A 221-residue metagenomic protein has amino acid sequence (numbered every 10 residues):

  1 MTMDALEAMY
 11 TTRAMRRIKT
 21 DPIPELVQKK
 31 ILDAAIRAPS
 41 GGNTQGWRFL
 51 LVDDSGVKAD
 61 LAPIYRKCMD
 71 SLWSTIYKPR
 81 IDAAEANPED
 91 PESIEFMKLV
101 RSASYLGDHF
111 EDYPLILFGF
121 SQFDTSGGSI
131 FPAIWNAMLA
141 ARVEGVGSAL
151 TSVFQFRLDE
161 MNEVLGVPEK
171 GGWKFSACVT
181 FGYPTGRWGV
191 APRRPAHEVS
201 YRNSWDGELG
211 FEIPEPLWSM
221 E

Functional and structural regions predicted by a protein language model:
A5-D21: Generic N-terminal amphipathic, Lys/Arg-enriched alpha-helix
A8-T11, F175-E221: C-terminal helix-cap and adjacent tail motif
R17-I18, R48, G147-S152: Short catalytic-loop micro-motif centered on adjacent basic/acidic residues
Q28-D33: Short amphipathic alpha-helical segments
A34-I36, L115-L165: Small-aliphatic-rich amphipathic alpha-helix that forms the alpha element of a beta-alpha
A38-T44: Glycine-rich phosphate/pyrophosphate-binding beta-alpha loops
Q45, L51-I130: Glycine/small-residue-rich phosphate/adenosyl-binding loop
D70-E85, L165-P192: A glycine-rich helix N-cap at a beta->alpha junction
